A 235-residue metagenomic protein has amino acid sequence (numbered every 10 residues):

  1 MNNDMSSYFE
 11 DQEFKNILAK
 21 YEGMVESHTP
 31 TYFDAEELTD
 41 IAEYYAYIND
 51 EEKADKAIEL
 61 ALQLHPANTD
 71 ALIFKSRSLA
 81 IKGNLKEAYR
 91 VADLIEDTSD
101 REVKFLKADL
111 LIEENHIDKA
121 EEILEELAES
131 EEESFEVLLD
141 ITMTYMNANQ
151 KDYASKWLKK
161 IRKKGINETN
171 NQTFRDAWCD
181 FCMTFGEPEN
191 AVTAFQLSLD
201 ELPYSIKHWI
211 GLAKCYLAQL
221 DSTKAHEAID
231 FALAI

Functional and structural regions predicted by a protein language model:
Y47, I81, E113-E114, N147 (+2 more regions): Register position in tetratricopeptide repeats
A61, A92-I95, E126-L127, K160-I161 (+2 more regions): Canonical positions in the second alpha-helix
P66, T98-D100, E131-E132, I166-T169 (+2 more regions): Short coil turns that delineate tetratricopeptide repeat
A71, V103, V137, N171-F174 (+1 more regions): TPR alpha-solenoid repeat register
